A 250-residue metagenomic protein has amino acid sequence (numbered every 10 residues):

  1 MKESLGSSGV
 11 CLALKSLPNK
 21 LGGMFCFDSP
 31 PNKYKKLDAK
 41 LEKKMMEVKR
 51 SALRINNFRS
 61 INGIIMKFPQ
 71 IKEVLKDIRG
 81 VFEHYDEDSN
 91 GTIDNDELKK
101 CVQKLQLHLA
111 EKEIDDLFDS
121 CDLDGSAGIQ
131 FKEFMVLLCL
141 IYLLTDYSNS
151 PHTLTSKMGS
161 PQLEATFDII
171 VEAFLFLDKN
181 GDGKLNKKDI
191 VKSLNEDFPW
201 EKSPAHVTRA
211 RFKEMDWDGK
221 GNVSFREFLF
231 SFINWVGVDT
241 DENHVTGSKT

Functional and structural regions predicted by a protein language model:
M1-T250: Acidic, Asp/Glu-rich intrinsically disordered regulatory regions of eukaryotic Ca2+-responsive proteins
